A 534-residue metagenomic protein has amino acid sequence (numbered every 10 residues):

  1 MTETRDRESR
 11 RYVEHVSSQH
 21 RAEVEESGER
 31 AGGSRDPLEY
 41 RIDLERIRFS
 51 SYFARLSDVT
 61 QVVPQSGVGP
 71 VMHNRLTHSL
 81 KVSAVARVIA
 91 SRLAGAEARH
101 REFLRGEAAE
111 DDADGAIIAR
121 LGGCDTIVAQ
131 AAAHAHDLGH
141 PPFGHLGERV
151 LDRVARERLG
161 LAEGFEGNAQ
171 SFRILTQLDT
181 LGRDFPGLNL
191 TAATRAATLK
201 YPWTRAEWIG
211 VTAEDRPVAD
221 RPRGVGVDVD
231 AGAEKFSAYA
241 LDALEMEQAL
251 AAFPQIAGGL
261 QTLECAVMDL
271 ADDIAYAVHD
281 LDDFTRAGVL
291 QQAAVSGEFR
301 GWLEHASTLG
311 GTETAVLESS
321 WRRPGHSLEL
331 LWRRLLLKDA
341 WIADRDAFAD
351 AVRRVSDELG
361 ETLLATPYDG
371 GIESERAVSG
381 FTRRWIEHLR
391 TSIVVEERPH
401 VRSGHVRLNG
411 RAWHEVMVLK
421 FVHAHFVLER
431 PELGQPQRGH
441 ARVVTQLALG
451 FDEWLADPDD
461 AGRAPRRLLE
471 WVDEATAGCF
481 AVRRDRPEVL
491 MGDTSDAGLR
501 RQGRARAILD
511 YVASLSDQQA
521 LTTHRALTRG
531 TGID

Functional and structural regions predicted by a protein language model:
M1-S79, A84-I127, L146, R153-V154 (+3 more regions): Histidine-centered, transition-metal-coordinating active-site segments
Q130-A132: Hydrophobic alpha-helical hairpins/lids featuring a short glycine-rich hinge
H134-D137, R156, L428: A broad detector of the eukaryotic-type serine/threonine protein kinase catalytic domain
A135, G139-H140, A275: Short active-site segment of divalent metal-dependent hydrolases/proteases that encodes the spacing between
